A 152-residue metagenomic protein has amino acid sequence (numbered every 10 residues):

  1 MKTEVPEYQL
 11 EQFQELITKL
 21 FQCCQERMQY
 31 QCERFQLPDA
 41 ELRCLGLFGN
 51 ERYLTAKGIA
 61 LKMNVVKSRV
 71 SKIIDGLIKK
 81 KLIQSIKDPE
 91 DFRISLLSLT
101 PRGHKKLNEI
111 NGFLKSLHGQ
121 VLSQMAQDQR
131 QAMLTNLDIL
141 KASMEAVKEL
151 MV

Functional and structural regions predicted by a protein language model:
M1-E7, D128-V152: C-terminal regulatory/oligomerization modules of transcriptional regulators
M1-F35, L82: N-terminal leader segment of winged-helix/HTH proteins
Q14-I17, E41, T100, L134-L137 (+1 more regions): Generic structural concept
I17-L20, C24-M28, M63, K106 (+2 more regions): Alpha-helical linker/hinge and terminal dimerization helices associated with HTH transcriptional regulators
E26-R69: N-terminal helix-turn-helix DNA-binding core of bacterial DNA-binding proteins
G76-D138: Charged, amphipathic alpha-helical coiled-coil/dimerization segments
